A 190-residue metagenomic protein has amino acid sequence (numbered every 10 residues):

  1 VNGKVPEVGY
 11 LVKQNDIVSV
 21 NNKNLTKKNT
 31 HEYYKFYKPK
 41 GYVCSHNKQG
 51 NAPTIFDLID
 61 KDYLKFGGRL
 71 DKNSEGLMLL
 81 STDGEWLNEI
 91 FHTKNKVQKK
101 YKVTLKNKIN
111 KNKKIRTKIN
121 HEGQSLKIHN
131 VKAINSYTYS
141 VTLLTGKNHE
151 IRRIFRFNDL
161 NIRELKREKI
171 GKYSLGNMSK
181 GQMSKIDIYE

Functional and structural regions predicted by a protein language model:
V1-E190: Basic, flexible Lys/Arg- and Gly-enriched helix-loop patches that mediate nucleic-acid binding at interfaces with rRNA
